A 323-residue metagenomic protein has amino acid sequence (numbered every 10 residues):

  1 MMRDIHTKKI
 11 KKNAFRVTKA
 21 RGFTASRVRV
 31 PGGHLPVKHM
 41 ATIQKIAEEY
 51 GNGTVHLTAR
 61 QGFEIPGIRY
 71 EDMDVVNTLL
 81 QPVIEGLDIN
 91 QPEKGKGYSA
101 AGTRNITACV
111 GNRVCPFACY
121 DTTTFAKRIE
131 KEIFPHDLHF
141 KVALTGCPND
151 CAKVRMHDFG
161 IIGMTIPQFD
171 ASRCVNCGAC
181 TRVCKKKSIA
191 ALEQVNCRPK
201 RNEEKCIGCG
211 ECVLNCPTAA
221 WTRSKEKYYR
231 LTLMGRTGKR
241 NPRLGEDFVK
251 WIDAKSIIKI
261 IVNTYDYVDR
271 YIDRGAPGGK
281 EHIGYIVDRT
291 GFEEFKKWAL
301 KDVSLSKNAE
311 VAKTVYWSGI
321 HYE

Functional and structural regions predicted by a protein language model:
D4-H34, R104-G111, G245-D247: Short glycine-/aliphatic-rich beta-strand segments at the starts of folded cytosolic domains
F15-K19, F159-G163, Y229-G238: Short beta-strand elements
S26-V175, A179, V183, E204-I207 (+1 more regions): Small-residue-enriched alpha-helical segments and adjacent helix-cap loops that form tight helix-helix packing
N52-A59, N90-K94, H139-K141, A191 (+2 more regions): Flexible, glycine/charged-enriched surface loops at secondary-structure junctions
I166, A179, K187, N196-P199 (+4 more regions): A structural-propensity feature for long, helix-poor, extended segments
A179-R201, E211-Y228: Iron-sulfur cluster-binding cysteine motifs and their immediate structural context in ferredoxin-like electron-transfer
K227, G235-G275: A hydrophobic, small-residue-rich beta->alpha segment in the mid-to-C-terminal subdomain of diverse proteins
G291-E323: C-terminal, charged low-complexity interaction regions
